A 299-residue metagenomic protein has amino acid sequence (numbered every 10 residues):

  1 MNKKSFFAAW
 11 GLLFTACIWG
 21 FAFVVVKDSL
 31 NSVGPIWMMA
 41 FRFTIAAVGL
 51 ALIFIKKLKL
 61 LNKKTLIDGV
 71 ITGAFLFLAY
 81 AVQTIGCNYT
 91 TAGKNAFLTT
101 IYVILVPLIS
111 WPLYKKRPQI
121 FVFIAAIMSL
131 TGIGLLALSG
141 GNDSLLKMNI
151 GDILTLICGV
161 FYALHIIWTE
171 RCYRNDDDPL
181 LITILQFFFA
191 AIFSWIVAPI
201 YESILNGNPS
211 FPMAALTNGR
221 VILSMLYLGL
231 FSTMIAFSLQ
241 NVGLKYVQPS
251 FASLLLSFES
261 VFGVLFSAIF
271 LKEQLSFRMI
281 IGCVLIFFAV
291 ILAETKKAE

Functional and structural regions predicted by a protein language model:
S5, F41-T44, V221-L223, L256-E299: C-terminal-most transmembrane helix of multi-pass membrane proteins
L13-V25, V70-Y89, L135, I153-W168 (+5 more regions): Hydrophobic alpha-helical transmembrane segments of multi-pass membrane transport proteins, especially secondary
C17-A46, T91-K94, L164-A191: Juxtamembrane helix-loop-helix junctions in multi-pass membrane proteins
F21, V25-D28, S32, A46-N62 (+5 more regions): Membrane-interface helix-cap regions at the ends of transmembrane helices in multi-pass membrane proteins
S29, M38, R42, G86 (+7 more regions): Hydrophobic/aromatic residues within transmembrane alpha-helices of multi-pass small-molecule transporters
G49-L58, Y102-I127, V261-I280: C-terminal transmembrane-helix exit sites in multi-pass transporters
L50, P118-G140, C158-Y162, R278-T295: Hydrophobic transmembrane alpha-helices of multi-pass small-molecule transport proteins
L50, V106-P107, P112, S144-P209: Transmembrane alpha-helical segments that form core, pore/gating elements of small-molecule transporters/exporters
